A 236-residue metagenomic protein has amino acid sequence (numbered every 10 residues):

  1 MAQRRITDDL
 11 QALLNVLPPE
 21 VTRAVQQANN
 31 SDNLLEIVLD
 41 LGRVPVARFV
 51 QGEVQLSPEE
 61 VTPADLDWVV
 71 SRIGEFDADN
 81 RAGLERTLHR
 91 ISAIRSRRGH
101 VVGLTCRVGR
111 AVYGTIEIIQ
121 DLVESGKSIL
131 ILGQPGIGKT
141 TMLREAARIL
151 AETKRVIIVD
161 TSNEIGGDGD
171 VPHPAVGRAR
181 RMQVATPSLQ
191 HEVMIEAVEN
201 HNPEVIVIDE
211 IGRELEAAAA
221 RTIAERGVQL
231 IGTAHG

Functional and structural regions predicted by a protein language model:
M1-T87: N-terminal accessory targeting/assembly segments
N29, L122-E124, I149-A151, H173-G177 (+3 more regions): Conserved catalytic network of the ASCE P-loop NTPase/AAA+ motor domain
S57, W68-I129, G169-D170: P-loop NTP-binding catalytic core
N80, I129-L132, R155-V159, Q183 (+2 more regions): Short hydrophobic alpha-helical runs that function as membrane-insertion/retention elements
R90, I118, M142, Q190-E196 (+1 more regions): Well-ordered alpha-helical segments embedded in enzymatic catalytic cores
V108, I119-E164: P-loop NTPase nucleotide-binding module
L150-A197: P-loop NTPase switch/communication element
N202-P203, V207-G236: Conserved P-loop NTPase nucleotide-binding/switch module
